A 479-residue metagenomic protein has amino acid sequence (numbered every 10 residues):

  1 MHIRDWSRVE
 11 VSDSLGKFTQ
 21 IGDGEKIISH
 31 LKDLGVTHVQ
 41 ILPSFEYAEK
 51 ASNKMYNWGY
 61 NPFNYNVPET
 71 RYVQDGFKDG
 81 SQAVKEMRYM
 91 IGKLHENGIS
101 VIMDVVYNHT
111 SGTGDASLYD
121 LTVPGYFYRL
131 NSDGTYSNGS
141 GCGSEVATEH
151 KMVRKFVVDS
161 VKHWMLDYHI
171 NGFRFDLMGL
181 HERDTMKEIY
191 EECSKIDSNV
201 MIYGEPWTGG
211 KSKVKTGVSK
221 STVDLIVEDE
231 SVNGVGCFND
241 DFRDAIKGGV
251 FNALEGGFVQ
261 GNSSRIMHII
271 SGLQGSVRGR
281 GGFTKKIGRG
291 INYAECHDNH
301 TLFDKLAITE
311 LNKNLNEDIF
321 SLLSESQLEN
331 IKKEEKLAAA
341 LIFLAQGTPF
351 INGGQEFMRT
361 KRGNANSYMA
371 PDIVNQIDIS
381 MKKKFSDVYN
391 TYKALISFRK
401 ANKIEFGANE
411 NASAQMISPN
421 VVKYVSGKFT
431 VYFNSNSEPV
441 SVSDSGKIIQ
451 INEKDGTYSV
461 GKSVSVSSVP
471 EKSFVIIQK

Functional and structural regions predicted by a protein language model:
M1-V39, E46, R289-N292, T301 (+4 more regions): Conserved structural scaffold segments of CAZyme catalytic domains across common CAZy folds
H2, H38-L42, N64-N66, I102 (+8 more regions): Structural recognition of the beta-strand scaffold that forms the well-ordered cores of secreted hydrolase catalytic
H2-S7, G35, F45, E69 (+9 more regions): Short, flexible loop/turn elements at secondary-structure junctions
R4, L328-K332, F343-I351, Q355-F357 (+1 more regions): Carbohydrate-interacting/catalytic domains
R4-T19, S29-Y168, M178-D197, M201 (+1 more regions): Substrate-binding/active-site clefts of carbohydrate-active enzymes
V9-E25, A307-L315, I319-E325, G456-S467: Short, polar loop/linker segments at the starts of domains and inter-domain junctions
I27, E86-M90, V153, V157-W164 (+5 more regions): Alpha-helical packing segments of well-folded alpha/beta enzyme cores
Y190-E192, I196-G353, F357-M358, I417-S418 (+1 more regions): Conserved alpha/beta catalytic core and glycan-binding cleft of carbohydrate-active enzymes
